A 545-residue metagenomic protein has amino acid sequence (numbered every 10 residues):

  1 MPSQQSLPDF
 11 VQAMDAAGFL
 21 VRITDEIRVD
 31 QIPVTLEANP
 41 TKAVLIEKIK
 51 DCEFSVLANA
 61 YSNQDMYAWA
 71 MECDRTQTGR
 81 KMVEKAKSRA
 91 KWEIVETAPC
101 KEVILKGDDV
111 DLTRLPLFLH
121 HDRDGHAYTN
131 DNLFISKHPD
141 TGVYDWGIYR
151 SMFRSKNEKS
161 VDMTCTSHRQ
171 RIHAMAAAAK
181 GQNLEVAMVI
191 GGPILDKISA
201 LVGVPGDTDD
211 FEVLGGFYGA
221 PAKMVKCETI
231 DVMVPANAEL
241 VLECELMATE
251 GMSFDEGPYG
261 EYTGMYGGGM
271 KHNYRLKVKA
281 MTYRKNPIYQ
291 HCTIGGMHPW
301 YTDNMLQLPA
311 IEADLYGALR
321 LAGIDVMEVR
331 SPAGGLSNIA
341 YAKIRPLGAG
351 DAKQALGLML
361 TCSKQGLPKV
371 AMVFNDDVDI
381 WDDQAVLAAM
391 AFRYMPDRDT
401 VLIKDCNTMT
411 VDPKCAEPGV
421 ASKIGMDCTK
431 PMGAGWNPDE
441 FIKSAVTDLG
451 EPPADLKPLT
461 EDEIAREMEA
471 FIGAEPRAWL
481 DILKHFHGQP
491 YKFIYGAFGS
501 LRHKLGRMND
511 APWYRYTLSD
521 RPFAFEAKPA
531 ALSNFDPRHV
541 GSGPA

Functional and structural regions predicted by a protein language model:
M1-R275, K279-G488, K492-I494: Extended, highly charged
L483-P544: Non-catalytic nucleic-acid substrate-recognition regions in nucleic-acid-modifying enzymes
